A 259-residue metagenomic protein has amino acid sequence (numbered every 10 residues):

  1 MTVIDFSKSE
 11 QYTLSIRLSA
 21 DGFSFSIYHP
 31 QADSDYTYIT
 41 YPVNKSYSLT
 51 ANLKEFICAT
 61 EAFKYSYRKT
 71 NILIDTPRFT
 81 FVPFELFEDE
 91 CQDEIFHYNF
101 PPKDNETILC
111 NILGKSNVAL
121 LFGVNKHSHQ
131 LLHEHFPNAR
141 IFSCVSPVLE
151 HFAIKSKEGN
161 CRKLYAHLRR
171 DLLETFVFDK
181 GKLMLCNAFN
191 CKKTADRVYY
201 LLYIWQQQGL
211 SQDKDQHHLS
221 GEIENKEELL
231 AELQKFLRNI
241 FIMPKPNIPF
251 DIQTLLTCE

Functional and structural regions predicted by a protein language model:
M1-E259: Hydrophobic/aromatic-enriched cytosolic interaction surfaces used to assemble or bind macromolecules
